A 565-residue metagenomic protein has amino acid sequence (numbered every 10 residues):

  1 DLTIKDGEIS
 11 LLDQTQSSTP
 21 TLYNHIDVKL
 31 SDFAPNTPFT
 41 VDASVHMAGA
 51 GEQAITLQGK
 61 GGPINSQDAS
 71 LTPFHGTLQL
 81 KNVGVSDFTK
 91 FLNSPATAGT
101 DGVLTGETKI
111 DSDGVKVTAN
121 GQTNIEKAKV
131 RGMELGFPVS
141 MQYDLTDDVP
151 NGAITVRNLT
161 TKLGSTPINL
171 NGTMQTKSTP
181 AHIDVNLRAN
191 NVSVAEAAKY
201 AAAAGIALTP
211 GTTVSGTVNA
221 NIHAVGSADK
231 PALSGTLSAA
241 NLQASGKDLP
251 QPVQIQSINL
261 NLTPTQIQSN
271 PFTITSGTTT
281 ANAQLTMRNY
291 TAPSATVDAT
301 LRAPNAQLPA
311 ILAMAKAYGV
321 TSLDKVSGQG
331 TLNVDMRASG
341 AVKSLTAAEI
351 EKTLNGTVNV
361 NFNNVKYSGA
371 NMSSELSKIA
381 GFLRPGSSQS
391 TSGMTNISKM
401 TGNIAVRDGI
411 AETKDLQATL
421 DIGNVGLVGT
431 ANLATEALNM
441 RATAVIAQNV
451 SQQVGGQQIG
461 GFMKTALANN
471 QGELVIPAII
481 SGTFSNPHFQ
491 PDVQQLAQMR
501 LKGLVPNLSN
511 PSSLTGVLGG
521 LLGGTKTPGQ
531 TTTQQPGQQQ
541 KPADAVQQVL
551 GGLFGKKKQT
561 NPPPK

Functional and structural regions predicted by a protein language model:
D1-D32, E52, K90-N93, L170 (+10 more regions): Secondary-structure transition motifs
D1-L92, D101, E107, S112 (+3 more regions): Elongated, acidic membrane-bridging lipid-handling scaffolds and related periplasm/extracellular "bridge/tunnel" systems
L2-I9, Y23-I26, V83, A128 (+6 more regions): Solvent-exposed loop/turn tips at the surfaces of repeat/solenoid architectures
I4, Y23-H25, T105, N120 (+7 more regions): Hydrophobic residues on conserved beta-strands that form the core of alpha/beta folds
Q16-V28, A48-G62, K90-K109, M133-D144 (+9 more regions): Amphipathic hydrophobic-ligand
T21, H46, S66-L71, H75-G76 (+9 more regions): Extended terminal
A43, L78, G121, L170 (+7 more regions): Membrane-embedded beta-strand positions of outer-membrane beta-barrel proteins
A128-G132, L242-K247, A447-G456: Short aromatic-acidic-glycine turn motif
